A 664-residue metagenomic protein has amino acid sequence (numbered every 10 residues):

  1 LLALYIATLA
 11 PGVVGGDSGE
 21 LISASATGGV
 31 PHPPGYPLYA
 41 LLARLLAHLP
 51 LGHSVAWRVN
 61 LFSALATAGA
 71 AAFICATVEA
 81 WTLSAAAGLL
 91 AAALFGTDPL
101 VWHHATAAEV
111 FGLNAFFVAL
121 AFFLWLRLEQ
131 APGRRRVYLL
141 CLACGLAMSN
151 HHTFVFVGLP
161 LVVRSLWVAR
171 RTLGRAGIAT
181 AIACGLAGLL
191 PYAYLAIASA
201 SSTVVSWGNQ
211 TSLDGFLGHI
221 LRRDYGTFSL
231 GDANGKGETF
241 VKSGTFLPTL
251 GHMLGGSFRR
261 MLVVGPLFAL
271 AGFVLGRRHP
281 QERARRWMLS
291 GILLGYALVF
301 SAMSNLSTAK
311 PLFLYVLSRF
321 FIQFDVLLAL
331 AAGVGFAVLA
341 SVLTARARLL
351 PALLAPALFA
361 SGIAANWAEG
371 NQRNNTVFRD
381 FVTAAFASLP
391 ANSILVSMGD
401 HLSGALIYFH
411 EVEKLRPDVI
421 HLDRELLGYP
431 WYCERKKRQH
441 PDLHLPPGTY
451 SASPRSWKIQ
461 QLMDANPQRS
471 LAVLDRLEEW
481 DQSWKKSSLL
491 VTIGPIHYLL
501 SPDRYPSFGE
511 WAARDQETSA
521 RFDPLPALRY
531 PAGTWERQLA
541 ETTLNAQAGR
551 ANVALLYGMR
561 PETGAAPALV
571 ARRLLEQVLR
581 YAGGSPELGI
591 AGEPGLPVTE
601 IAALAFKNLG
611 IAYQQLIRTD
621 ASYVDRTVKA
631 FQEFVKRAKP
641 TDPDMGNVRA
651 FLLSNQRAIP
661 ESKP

Functional and structural regions predicted by a protein language model:
A24-T27, A91-A93, R135-N150, L161-V162 (+1 more regions): Membrane-interface alpha helices of multi-pass inner-membrane proteins
P37, L41, L49-A72, A76 (+3 more regions): Loop-to-helix entry region of an early transmembrane alpha helix in multi-pass inner-membrane enzymes
L61-T82, L120-L124, L330-V334: Transmembrane-helix motifs of polytopic, lipid-linked glycan transferases
I74-T97, F116, R135, T344-P356: Transmembrane-helix signature of polytopic, membrane-embedded enzymes that assemble or transfer cell-envelope glycans
E79-T82, A105, A121-V137, L146-A147 (+1 more regions): Membrane-interface transmembrane helices that cradle and orient dolichyl/undecaprenyl
E129-Q130, F156-L186, L358: Perimembrane helix-loop-helix junctions
F258-R283: Hydrophobic, aromatic-rich transmembrane alpha-helices and their immediate juxtamembrane boundary segments
T383-A391, I407, E413-P664: C-terminal luminal/periplasmic domains and tails of membrane-associated envelope-modifying transferases
